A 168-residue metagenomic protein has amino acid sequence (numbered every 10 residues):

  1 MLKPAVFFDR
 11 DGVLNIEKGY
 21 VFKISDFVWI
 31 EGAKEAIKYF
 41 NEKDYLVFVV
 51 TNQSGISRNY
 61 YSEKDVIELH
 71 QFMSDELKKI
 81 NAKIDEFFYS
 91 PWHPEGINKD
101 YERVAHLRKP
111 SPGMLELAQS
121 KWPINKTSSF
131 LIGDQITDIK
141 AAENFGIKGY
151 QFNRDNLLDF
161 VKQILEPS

Functional and structural regions predicted by a protein language model:
M1-F48: Active-site neighborhood of HAD-like aspartate-dependent phosphohydrolases
L2, K64-I67, Q71-E86, E95-L131 (+1 more regions): Asp-based, Mg2+/Mn2+-dependent phosphohydrolase catalytic module
F8-R10, T51, I132-D134: Active-site flanking residues adjacent to catalytic metal/cofactor-binding acidic residues
D11, Q53, S111: Anionic group-transfer/hydrolysis microenvironments
L14-E31, I56-S57, K64-D65, K79-I80 (+2 more regions): Metal-dependent phosphoesterase signature
I24, K34, Y45-V50, Y60 (+3 more regions): Short Lys/Arg-rich amphipathic alpha-helical segments
N52-Q53, W92, R154: Active-site loop/turn elements of alpha/beta-hydrolase fold enzymes, especially the short glycine-/histidine-rich
S54-G55, I136: Short, glycine/serine-rich, charged loops/turns that create anion-binding and catalytic segments at active sites
